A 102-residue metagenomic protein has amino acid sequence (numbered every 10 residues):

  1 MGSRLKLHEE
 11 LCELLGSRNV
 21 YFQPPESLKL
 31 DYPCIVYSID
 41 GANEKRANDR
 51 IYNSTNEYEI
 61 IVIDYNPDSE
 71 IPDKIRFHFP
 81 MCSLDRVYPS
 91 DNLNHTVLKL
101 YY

Functional and structural regions predicted by a protein language model:
M1-E44, S90: Small/polar-rich, solvent-exposed N-terminal microdomains that initiate assembly or binding
E44-K45, S83: Short structured motifs
R46-S54: Short, flexible, solvent-exposed loop/turn segments with mixed acidic/basic and small polar residues
S54-N66, N94-Y102: Oligomerization/assembly interface segments of phage tail-like spikes and tubes
P67-D73: Short, conserved charged micro-motifs
K74-Y102: Acidic-leaning, charged glycine-interspersed low-complexity segments
